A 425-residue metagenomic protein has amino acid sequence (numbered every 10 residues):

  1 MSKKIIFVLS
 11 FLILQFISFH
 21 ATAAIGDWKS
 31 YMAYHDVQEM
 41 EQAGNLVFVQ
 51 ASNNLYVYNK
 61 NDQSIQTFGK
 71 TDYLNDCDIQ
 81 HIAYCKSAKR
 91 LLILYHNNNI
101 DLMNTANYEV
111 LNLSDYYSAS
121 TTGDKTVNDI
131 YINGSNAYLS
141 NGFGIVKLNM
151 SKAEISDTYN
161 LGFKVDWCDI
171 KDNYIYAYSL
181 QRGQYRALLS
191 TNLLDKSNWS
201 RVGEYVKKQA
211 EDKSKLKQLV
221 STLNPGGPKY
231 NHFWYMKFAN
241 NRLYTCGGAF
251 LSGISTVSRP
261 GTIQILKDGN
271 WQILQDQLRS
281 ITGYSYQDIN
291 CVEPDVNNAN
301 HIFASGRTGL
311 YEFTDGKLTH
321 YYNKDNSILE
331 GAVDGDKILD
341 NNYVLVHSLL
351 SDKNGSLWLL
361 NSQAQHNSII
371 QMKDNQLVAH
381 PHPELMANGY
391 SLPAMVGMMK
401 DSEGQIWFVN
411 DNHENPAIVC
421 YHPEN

Functional and structural regions predicted by a protein language model:
M1-V8: Bacterial N-terminal signal peptides that target proteins for export
K4, T22-N425: Carboxylate-rich, polar loop motifs that coordinate divalent cations or form catalytic acidic clusters
